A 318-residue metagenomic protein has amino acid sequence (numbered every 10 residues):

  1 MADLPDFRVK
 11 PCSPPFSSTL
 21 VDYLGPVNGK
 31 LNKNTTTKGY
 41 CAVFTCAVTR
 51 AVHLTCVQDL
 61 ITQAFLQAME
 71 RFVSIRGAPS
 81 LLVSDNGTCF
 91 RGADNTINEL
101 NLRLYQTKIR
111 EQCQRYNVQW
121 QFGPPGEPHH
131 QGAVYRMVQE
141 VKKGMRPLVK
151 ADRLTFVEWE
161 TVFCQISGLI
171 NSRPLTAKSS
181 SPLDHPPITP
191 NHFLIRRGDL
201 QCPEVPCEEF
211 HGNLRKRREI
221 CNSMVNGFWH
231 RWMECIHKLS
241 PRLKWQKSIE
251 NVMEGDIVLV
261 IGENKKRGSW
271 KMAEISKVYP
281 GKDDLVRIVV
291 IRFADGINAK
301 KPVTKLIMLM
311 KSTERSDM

Functional and structural regions predicted by a protein language model:
M1-K143, L200-P206, F210-M318: Retroviral integrase
T49-V52, R146-K150, L154: A broad detector of the eukaryotic-type serine/threonine protein kinase catalytic domain
P124-P125, Q131-G132, K150-R215, E219-N222 (+1 more regions): Charged, gly/pro-enriched flexible loop segments at helix/strand junctions
